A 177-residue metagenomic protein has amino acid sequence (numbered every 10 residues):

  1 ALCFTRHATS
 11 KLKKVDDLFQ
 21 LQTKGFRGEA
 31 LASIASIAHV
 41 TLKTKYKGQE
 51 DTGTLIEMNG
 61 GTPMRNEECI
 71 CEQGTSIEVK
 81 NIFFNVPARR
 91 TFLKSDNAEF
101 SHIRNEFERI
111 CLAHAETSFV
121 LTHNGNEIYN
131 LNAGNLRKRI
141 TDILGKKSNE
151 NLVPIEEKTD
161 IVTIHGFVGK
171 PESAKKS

Functional and structural regions predicted by a protein language model:
A1-S177: N-terminal phosphate-binding caps/lids of nucleotide- and nucleic-acid-binding domains
